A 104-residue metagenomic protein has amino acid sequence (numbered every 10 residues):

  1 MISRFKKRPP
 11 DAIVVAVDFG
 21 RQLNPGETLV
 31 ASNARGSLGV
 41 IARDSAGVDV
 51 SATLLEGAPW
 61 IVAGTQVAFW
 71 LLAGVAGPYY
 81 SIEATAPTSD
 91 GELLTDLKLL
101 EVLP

Functional and structural regions predicted by a protein language model:
M1-T28, P104: Predominantly extracytoplasmic/ectodomain segments of secreted and cell-surface proteins
R21-A31, I41-G47: Extracellular acidic loop/turn motifs
G39-G64: Low-complexity "stalk/linker" and mucin-like segments enriched in Ser/Thr/Pro/Ala/Gly
T65-F69: Short strand-edge motifs at loop-to-beta-strand transitions and within beta-strands of extracellular beta-rich domains
L72-P78: Surface-exposed, short loops/turns at beta-strand junctions within beta-sandwich domains
Y79-E83: Short, conserved beta-strand segments of beta-strand-rich sandwich/propeller modules, principally
T85-S89: Beta-strand-rich extracellular modules
E92-V102: C-terminal edge beta-strand
